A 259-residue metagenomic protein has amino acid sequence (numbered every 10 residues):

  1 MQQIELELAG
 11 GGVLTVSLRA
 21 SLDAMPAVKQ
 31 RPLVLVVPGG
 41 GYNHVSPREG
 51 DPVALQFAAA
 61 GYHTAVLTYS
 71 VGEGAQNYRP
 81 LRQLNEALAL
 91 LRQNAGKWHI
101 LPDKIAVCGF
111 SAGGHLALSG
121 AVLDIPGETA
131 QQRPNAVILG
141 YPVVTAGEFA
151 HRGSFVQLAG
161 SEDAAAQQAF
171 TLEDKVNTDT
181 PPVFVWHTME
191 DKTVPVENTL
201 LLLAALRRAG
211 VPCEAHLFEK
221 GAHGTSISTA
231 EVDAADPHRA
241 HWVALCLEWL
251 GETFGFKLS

Functional and structural regions predicted by a protein language model:
M1-K29: N-terminal cap/lid segment of alpha/beta-hydrolase-fold proteins
Q30-G39: Short beta-strand element of the alpha/beta-hydrolase
V45-P47, A65-P102, A234-R239: Catalytic nucleophile-loop/oxyanion-hole region of alpha/beta-hydrolase and closely related hydrolase-like folds
P47-A65: Short amphipathic alpha-helix adjacent to the substrate-entry channel of hydrolases
E86-F155, D163, Q167: Primarily recognizes the serine-hydrolase "nucleophile elbow" in alpha/beta-hydrolase and SGNH/GDSL folds
D179, V185-H187, D191: Short beta-strand/loop motif that positions the catalytic acidic residue of the alpha/beta-hydrolase fold
K192-L201: Conserved alpha/beta-hydrolase "acid-adjacent" motif
L200-S259: C-terminal catalytic histidine-bearing segment of alpha/beta-hydrolase fold enzymes
